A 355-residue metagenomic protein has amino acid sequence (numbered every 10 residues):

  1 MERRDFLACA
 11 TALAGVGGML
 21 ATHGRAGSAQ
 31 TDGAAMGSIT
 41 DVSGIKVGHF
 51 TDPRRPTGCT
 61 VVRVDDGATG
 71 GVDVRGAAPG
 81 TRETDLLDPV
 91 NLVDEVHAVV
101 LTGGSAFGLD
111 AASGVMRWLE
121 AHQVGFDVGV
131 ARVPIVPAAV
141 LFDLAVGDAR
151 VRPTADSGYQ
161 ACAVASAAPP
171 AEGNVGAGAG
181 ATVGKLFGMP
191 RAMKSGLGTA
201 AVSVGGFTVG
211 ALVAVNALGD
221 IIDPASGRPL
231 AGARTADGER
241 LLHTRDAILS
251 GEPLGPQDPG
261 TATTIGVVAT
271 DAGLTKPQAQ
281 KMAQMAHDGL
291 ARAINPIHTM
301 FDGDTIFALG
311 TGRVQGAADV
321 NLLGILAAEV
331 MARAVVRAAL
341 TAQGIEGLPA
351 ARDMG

Functional and structural regions predicted by a protein language model:
M1, L20-T40: C-terminal segment of N-terminal export signals and the immediately downstream linker at the start of the mature
D5-A26: N-terminal export signals
D32-A106, D110, A121-G355: A structural signal for small-residue-enriched, beta-sheet-centric alpha/beta enzyme cores and oligomeric scaffold folds
M116-L119: Active-site-surrounding "flap" and adjacent substrate/cofactor-binding loops of secreted or lumenal enzymes, prototyped
